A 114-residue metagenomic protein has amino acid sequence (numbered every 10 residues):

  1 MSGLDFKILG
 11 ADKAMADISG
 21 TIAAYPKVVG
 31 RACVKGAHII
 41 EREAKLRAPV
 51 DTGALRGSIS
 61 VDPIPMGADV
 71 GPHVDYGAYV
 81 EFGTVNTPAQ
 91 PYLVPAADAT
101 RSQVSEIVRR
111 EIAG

Functional and structural regions predicted by a protein language model:
M1-G114: Short, Lys/Arg-rich flexible segments
